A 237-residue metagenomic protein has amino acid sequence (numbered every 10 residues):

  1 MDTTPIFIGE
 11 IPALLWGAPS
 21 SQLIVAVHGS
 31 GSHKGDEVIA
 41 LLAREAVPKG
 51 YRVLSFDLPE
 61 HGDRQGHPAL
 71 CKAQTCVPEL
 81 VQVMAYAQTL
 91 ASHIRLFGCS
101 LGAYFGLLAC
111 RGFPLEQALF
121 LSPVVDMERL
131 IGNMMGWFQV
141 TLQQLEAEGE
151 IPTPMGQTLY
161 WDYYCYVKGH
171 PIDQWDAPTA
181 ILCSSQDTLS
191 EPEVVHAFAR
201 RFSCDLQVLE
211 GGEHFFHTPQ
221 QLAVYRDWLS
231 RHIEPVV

Functional and structural regions predicted by a protein language model:
M1-P19: N-terminal cap/lid segment of alpha/beta-hydrolase-fold proteins
S21-G29: Short beta-strand element of the alpha/beta-hydrolase
S30-E37: Short substrate-entry loop that stabilizes the transition state in hydrolases
V38-I39, A43-Q65: Conserved alpha/beta-hydrolase
H61-L90: Catalytic nucleophile-loop/oxyanion-hole region of alpha/beta-hydrolase and closely related hydrolase-like folds
L96-G98, L121: Short beta-strand immediately N-terminal to the catalytic nucleophile in serine-hydrolase-like folds
G98-G106: Gly/Ala-rich beta-loop-alpha elbow adjacent to hydrolase catalytic centers
Y104, F113-A197, R201-L209, E213-F216 (+1 more regions): The alpha/beta-hydrolase serine catalytic core
